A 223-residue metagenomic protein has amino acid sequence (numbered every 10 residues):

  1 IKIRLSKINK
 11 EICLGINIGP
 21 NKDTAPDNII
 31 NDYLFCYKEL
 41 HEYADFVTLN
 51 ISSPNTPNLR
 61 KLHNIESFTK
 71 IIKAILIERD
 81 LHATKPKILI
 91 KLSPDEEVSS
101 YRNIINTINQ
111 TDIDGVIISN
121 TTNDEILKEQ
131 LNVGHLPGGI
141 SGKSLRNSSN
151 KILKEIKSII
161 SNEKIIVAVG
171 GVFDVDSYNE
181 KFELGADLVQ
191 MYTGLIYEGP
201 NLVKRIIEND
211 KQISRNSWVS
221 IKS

Functional and structural regions predicted by a protein language model:
I1, L14-I18, V47-N50, I88-L92 (+3 more regions): Hydrophobic faces of well-ordered beta-strands that scaffold small-molecule active sites in alpha/beta enzyme cores
I1-T48, S53: Active-site beta->alpha loop and helix N-cap motifs at the rims of alpha/beta catalytic domains
K2-E11, N64-I88, H135-K164, I206-V219: Alpha-helix-loop-beta-strand connector modules within alpha/beta enzyme cores
G19-D23, S52-P54, K91-D95, S119-N123 (+2 more regions): Active-site beta-loop-alpha junctions enriched in small/polar residues
N21-L34, K61-S67, L89-Q110: Active-site glycine- and acidic-residue-rich loops that bind and position anionic ligands or nucleotide-like cofactors
N31, E96-Q110, K157-N162, V172-V189: Catalytic cores of alpha/beta
P54-H63, I105-N162, E198, L202-V203: Glycine/Thr-rich beta-alpha phosphate-binding loop at enzyme active sites
E125-G142, F182, L188, T193-S223: C-terminal helical cap(s) of enzyme catalytic domains, especially alpha/beta-barrels
